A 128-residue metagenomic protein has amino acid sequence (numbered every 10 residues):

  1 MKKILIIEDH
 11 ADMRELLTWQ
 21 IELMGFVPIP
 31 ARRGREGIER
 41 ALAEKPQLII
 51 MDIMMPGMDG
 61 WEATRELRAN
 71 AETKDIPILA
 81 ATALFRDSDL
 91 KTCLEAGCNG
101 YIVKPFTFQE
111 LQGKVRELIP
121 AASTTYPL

Functional and structural regions predicted by a protein language model:
E8: Conserved acidic carboxylate
E15-L23: Charged docking surfaces used in two-component/phosphorelay signaling
G25-R32, R40: Short hydrophobic/Thr-rich beta-strand motif most characteristic of the beta2 strand and flanking loop of CheY-like
E44-I50: Active-site beta3 strand of CheY-like receiver
M55: Receiver (REC) domain active-site loop signature in two-component systems and cognate sites in sensor histidine kinases
F106-V115: C-terminal output helix
